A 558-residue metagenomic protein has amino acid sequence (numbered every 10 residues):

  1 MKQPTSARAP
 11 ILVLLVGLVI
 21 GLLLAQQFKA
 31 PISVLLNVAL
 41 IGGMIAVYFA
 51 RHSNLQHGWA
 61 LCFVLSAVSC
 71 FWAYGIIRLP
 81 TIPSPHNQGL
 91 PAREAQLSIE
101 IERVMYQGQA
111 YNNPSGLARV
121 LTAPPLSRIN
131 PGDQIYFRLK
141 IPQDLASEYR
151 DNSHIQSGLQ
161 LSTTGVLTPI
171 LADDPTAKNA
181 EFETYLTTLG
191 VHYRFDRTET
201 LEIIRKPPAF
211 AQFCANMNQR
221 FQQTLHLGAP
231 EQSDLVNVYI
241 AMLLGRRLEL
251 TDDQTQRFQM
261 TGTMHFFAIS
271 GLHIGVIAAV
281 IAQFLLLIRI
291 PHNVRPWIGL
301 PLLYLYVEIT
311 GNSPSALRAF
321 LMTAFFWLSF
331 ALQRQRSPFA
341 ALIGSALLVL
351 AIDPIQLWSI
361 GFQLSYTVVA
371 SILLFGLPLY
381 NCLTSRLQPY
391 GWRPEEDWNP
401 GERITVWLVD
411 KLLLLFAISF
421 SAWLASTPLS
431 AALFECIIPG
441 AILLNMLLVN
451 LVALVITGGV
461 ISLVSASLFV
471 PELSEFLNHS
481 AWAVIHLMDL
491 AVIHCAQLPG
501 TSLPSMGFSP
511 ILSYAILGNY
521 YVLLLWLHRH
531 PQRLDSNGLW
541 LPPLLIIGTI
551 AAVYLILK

Functional and structural regions predicted by a protein language model:
M1-H86, A92-E94, A209, F213 (+2 more regions): N-terminal leader/targeting segments
K2-L15, P400-L424, L443-M446, E472-D489: Functional transmembrane helices that form membrane-embedded active or gating regions
K2-P4, W59, S69-H265: Membrane-interface helix/helix-cap signal primarily in integral membrane proteins
S6-R51, L477-H486, L490-H528: Membrane-embedded alpha-helical segments of integral membrane proteins
V13, G21, H52-W59, F195 (+2 more regions): Hydrophobic alpha-helical transmembrane segments in multi-pass membrane proteins
E202-Q212, M260, A431-L447, G459-L517: Membrane-interface amphipathic/re-entrant loop segments adjacent to transmembrane helices in multi-pass membrane
A241, Q256, L286, L303 (+5 more regions): Short amphipathic alpha-helical coupling elements at transmembrane boundaries
P378, S419-T427, L454-I461, L487 (+1 more regions): Transmembrane alpha-helical segments that form the membrane-embedded catalytic/substrate-channel core of multi-pass
